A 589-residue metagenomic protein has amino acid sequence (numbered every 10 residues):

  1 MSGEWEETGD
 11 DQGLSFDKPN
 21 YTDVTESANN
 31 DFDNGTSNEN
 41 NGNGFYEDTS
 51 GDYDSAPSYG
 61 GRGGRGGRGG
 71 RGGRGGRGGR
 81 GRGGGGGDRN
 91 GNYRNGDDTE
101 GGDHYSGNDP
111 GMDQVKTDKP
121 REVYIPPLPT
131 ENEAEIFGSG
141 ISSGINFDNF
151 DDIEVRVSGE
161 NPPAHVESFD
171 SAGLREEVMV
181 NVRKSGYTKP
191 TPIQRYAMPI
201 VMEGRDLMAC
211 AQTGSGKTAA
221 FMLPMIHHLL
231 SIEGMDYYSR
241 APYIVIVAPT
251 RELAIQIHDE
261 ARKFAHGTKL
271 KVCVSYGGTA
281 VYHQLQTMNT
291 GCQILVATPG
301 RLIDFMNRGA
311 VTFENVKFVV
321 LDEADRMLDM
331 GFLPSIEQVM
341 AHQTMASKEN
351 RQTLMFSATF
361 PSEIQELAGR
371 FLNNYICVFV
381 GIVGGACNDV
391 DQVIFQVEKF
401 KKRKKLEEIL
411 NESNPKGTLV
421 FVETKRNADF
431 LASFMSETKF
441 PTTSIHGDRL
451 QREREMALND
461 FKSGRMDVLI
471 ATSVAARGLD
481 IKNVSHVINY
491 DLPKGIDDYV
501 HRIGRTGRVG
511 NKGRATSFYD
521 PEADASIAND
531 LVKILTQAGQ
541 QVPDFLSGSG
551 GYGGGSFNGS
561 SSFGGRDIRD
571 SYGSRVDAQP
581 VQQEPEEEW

Functional and structural regions predicted by a protein language model:
M1-Y196, R205, E412-S413, E423 (+2 more regions): N-terminal intrinsically disordered, low-complexity tails of helicases
S2, E160-G555, I568-W589: Conserved helicase RecA-like core
S37, N43, S50, K271 (+2 more regions): Intrinsically disordered, low-complexity "prion-like" regions in eukaryotic RNA/RNP-associated proteins and certain
